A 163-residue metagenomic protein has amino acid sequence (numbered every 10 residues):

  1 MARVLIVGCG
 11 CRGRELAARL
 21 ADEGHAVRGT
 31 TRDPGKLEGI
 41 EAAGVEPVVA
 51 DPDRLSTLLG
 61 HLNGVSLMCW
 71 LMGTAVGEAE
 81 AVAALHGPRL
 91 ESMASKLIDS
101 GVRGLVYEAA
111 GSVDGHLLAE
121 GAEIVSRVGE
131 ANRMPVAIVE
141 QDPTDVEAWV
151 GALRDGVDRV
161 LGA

Functional and structural regions predicted by a protein language model:
R3, S66-L67, G104: Structural motif
V4-C9: Conserved N-terminal Rossmann-fold NAD(P)-binding element of oxidoreductases
G13-R14: N-terminal Rossmann-fold NAD(P) dinucleotide-binding loop
L20: Aromatic pocket-lining residues of Rossmann-like dinucleotide-binding sites
E23-V27: A generic structural motif
G29, G35-E91: NAD(P)H-binding glycine-rich loop region in Rossmannoid oxidoreductase-like domains and their noncatalytic homologs
E91-N132, A137, Q141: Conserved Rossmann-fold NAD(P)-dependent oxidoreductase catalytic core, especially the SDR/UDP-sugar
D142-A163: Glycine-rich phosphate/pyrophosphate-binding loop and the adjoining helix
